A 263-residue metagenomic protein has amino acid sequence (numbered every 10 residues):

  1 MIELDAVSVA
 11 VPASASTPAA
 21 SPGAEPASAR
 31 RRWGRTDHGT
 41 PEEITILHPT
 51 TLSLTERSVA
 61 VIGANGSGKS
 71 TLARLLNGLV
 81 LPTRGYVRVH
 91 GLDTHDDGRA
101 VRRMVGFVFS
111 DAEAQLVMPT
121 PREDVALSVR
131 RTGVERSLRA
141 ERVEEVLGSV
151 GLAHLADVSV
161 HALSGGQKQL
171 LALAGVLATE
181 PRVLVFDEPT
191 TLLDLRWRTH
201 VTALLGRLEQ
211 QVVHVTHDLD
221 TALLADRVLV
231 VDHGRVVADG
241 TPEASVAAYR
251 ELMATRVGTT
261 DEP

Functional and structural regions predicted by a protein language model:
R32, S137-L155: Conserved ABC ATPase "signature" region
I62-A64: The feature captures the beta-strand-to-loop junction immediately N-terminal to the Walker
N77: Helix-to-loop junction immediately C-terminal to a conserved catalytic motif
G85-D96, V101: Conserved ABC transporter NBD signature motif
S159-L163, Q167: Conserved ABC ATPase signature
L184-E188: Catalytic Walker B motif of ABC-type/P-loop ATPase nucleotide-binding domains
